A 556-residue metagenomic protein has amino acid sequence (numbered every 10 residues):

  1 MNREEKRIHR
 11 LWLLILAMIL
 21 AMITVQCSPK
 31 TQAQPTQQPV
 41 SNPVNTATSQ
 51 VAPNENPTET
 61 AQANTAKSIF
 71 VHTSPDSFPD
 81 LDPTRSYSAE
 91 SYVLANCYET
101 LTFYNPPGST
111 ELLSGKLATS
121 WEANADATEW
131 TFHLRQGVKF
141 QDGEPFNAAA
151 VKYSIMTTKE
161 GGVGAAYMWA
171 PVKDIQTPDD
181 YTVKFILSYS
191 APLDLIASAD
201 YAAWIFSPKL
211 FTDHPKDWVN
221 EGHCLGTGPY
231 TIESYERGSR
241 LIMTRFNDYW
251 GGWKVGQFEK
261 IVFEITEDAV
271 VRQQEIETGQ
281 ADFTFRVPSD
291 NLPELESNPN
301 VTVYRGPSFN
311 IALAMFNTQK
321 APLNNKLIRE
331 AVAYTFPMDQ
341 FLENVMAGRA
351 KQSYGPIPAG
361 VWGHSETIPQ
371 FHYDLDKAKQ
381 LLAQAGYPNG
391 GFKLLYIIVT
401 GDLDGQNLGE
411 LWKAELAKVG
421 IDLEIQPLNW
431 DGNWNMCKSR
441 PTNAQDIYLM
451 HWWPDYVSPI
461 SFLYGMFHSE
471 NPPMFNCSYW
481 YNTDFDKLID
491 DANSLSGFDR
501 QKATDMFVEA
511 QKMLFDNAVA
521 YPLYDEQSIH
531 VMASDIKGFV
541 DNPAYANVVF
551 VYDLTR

Functional and structural regions predicted by a protein language model:
I23-Q26: C-terminal motif of bacterial Sec signal peptides marking the signal peptidase cleavage site
T73-A125, M156, L225-G226: N-terminal lobe/hinge region of extracytoplasmic solute-binding protein
N105-G108, D200-G256, K260, D268-V270 (+2 more regions): Gly/Pro-rich hinge or "lid" segments in bacterial periplasmic/extracellular proteins
T119-G164, P178, K184-I186, E275-E277 (+1 more regions): Aromatic- and charge-enriched surface segment that lines or borders ligand/interaction sites
H133, Y167-F211, S234: Surface-exposed binding/hinge segments that line and control ligand-binding clefts or catalytic entry sites
N147-S154, D180-I186, G228-P229, Q257-K260 (+6 more regions): Alpha-helical secondary-structure segments
E236, R240, R245, T335-E366 (+3 more regions): Detector for C-terminal structural segments
D248-E294, D422: Ligand-site clamp/hinge motif
